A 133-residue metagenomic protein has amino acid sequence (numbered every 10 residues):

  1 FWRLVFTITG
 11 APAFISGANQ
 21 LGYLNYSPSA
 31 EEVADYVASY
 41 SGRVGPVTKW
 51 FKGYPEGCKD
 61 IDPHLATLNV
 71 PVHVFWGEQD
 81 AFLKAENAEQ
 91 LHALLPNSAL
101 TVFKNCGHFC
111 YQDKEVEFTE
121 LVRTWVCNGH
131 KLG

Functional and structural regions predicted by a protein language model:
F1-I8: Flexible "cap/lid" loop of the alpha/beta hydrolase fold
I8-T67: Conserved alpha/beta-hydrolase catalytic His-Asp/Glu region
E32, I61, V70, K84-A93: Short alpha-helix in the alpha/beta-hydrolase fold that links the catalytic acid
G42, N69-V70, P96-N97: Active-site acidic short loop of glycosyltransferases
F51, F75-W76, V102-F103: Short beta-strand segments
P55, Q79-L83: Acidic catalytic loop of the alpha/beta-hydrolase fold
L68, V74-W76, D80: Short beta-strand/loop motif that positions the catalytic acidic residue of the alpha/beta-hydrolase fold
N97-G133: Catalytic active-site module of serine/aspartate enzymes centered on a nucleophile-bearing elbow/loop
